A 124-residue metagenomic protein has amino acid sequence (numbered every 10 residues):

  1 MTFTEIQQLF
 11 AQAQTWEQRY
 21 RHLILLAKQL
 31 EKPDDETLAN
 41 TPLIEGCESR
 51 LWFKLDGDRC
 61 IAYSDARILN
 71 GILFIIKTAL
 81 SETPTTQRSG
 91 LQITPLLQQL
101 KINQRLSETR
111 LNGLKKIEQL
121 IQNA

Functional and structural regions predicted by a protein language model:
M1-R50, K54-G57, I61, L91-A124: N-terminal intrinsically disordered, cationic/polar leader segments that include organellar targeting peptides
R21, R67-F74, K115: Non-catalytic, well-ordered alpha-helical scaffold segments
L25, F74-T78: Short, hydrophobic/amphipathic alpha-helical patches that form generic packing surfaces within helical domains
G46-S49, G71, E82: Glycine-centered flexibility sites
D56-R67, K77-S81: Conserved interaction-surface patches within small, structured recognition/assembly domains
I68-L73, P84, S89-I93: Amphipathic alpha-helical interface surfaces
L80, P84, K101-Q104: Short amphipathic alpha-helical interaction patches enriched in hydrophobic/aromatic residues with interspersed Lys/Arg
